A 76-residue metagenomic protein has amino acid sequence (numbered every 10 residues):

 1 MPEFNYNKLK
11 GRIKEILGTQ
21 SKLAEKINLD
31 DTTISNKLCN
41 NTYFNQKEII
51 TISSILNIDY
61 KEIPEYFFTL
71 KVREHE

Functional and structural regions predicted by a protein language model:
M1-G11, I16, E62-E76: Short, charged recognition helix plus adjacent turn of helix-turn-helix-like nucleic-acid-binding domains
N7, Q46-K47: A generic alpha-helix surface/boundary motif
L17-T19, K47: Residue-level signal for the short linker/turn that defines the boundary of a DNA-recognition helix
L23-A24, I52: Short alpha-helical "recognition helix" segments of helix-turn-helix
N28-F44: Recognition helix of helix-turn-helix/homeodomain-like DNA-binding domains that insert into the DNA major groove
K47-E62: DNA major-groove recognition helix of helix-turn-helix/homeodomain DNA-binding modules
